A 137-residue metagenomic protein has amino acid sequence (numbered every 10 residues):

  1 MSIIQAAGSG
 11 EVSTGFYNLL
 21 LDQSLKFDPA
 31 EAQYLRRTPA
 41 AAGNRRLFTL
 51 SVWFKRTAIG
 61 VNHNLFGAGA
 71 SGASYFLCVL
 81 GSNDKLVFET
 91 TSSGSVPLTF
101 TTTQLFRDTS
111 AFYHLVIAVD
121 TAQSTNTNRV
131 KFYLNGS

Functional and structural regions predicted by a protein language model:
M1-R46, N83-P97: Low-complexity, glycine/proline/serine-rich flexible segments
Q23, H63-N64, Y113, N128-V130: Extracytoplasmic/periplasmic beta-strand context in beta-sandwich domains, especially the cupredoxin/COX2 CuA-binding
A30-E89, S124-N126: Extracellular glycan-recognition modules
W53, V116-A118, Y133: Residue-level recognition of well-ordered beta-strand positions that form the cores of beta-sheet-rich folds across
A73-F76, S95-T101, S137: Surface-exposed loop/edge segments in extracytoplasmic proteins
E89-H114: Short, aromatic/His-centered strand-loop micro-motif at the edge of beta-sheets
A111-R129: Localized edge beta-strand/strand-to-loop motifs within extracellular or lumenal beta-rich domains
T127, L134-S137: Short, solvent-exposed beta-strand-to-loop segments that form ligand-recognition rims of beta-rich domains
